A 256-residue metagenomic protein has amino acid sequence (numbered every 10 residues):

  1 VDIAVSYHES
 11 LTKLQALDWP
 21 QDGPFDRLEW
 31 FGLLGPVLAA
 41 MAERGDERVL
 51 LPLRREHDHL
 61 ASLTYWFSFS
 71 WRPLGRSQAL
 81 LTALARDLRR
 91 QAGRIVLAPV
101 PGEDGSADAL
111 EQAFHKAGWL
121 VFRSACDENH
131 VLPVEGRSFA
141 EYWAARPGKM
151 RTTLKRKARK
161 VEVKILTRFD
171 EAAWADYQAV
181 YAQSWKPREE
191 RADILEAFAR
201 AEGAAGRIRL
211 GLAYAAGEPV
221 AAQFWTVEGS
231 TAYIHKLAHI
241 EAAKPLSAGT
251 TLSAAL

Functional and structural regions predicted by a protein language model:
D2-L60, V100-P245: A conserved beta-strand-loop-helix scaffold within acyl/acetyltransferase catalytic domains
G32-G35, T82-G93: Short, surface-exposed loop and linker segments with low hydrophobicity and enrichment for Pro/Ser/Thr
V49-S77, R86, R90: Well-ordered mid-protein domain cores that form the structural environment of catalytic cofactors
A61, T231, L252-L256: Ampipathic, surface-exposed secondary-structure segments
W66-A79, L237-S247: A short, internal acetyl-CoA/4′-phosphopantetheine-binding micro-motif in the GNAT/acyltransferase core
F67, Q91, F122-C126: A short, structural micro-pattern
S77-D87, K244-L256: Conserved acetyl-CoA-binding loop-helix of GNAT-fold acetyltransferases
A92-P101: Conserved GNAT acetyl-CoA-binding A-motif
